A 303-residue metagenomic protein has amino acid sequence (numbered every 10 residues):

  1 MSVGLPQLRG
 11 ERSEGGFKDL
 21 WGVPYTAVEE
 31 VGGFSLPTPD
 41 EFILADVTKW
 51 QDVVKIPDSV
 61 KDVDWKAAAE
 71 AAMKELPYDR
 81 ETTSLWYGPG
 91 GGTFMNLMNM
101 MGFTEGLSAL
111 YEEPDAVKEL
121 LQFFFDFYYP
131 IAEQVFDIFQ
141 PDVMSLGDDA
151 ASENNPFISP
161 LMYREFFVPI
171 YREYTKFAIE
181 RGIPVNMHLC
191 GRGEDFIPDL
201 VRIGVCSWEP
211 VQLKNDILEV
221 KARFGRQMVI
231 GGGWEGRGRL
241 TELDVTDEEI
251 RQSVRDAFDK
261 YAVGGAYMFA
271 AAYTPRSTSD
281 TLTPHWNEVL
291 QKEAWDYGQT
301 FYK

Functional and structural regions predicted by a protein language model:
M1-G4, I138: Catalytic domains of carbohydrate-active enzymes, especially glycoside hydrolases
V3-G10, N215: Short, polar loop motifs at secondary-structure junctions
L8-S59, Y78, T82: A contiguous, low-structure linker/loop signature
K18, A27, Q51-K303: Active-site loop segments of alpha/beta catalytic cores
